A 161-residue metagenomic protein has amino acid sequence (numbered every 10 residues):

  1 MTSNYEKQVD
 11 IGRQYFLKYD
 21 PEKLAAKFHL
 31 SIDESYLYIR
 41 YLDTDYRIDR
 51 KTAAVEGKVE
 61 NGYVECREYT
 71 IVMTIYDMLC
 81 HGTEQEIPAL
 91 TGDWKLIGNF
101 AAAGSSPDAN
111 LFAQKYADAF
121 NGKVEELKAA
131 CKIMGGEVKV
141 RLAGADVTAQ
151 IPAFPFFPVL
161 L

Functional and structural regions predicted by a protein language model:
M1-S35, Y41, I71, C80-E137: Short Lys/Arg-enriched alpha/beta "domain-start" segment
L24-T52, V140-L160: Amphipathic, interaction-prone secondary-structure segments
T44-M73, L160: Intrinsically disordered, low-complexity regulatory segments enriched in Ser/Thr/Pro and charged residues
N61-E65, A102, A117, V147 (+1 more regions): Short, charged/polar micro-motifs that form catalytic or ligand-binding hotspots
C66, P107, L111, V140-T148: Residue-level signal for the start and early helices of compact helical domains
I87-K95, P152-L161: Phosphate-binding glycine-rich loops and adjacent basic patches that engage nucleotide phosphates, nucleic-acid
